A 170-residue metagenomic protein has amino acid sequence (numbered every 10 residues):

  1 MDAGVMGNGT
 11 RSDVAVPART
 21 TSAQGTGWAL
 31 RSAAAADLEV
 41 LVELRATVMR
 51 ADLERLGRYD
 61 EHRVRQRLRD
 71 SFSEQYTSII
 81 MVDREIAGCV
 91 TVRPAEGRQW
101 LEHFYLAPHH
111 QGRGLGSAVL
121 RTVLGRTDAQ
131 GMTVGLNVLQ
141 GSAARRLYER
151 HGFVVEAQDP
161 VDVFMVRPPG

Functional and structural regions predicted by a protein language model:
A29-E43: A short beta-loop-alpha structural element at the N-terminal edge of CoA-dependent acyl/N-acetyltransferase catalytic
M49-R67: Conserved GNAT-fold acetyl-CoA-binding loop/helix
L68, Y148, F153: Conserved active-site tyrosine of GNAT-family acetyltransferases
R69-I79, G88: A short helix-loop-beta-strand connector motif used in the catalytic cores of GNAT acetyltransferases and, in some
E85-R93, W100-Y105: Conserved beta-strand in the GNAT
R98, T127-L139: Conserved GNAT acetyl-CoA-binding A-motif
L106, G112-G125, R145-R150: Conserved acetyl-CoA-binding loop-helix of GNAT-fold acetyltransferases
Q111, G135-R146, Q158-P169: Conserved beta-strand-loop-alpha-helix junction that forms the acyl-donor binding cleft
